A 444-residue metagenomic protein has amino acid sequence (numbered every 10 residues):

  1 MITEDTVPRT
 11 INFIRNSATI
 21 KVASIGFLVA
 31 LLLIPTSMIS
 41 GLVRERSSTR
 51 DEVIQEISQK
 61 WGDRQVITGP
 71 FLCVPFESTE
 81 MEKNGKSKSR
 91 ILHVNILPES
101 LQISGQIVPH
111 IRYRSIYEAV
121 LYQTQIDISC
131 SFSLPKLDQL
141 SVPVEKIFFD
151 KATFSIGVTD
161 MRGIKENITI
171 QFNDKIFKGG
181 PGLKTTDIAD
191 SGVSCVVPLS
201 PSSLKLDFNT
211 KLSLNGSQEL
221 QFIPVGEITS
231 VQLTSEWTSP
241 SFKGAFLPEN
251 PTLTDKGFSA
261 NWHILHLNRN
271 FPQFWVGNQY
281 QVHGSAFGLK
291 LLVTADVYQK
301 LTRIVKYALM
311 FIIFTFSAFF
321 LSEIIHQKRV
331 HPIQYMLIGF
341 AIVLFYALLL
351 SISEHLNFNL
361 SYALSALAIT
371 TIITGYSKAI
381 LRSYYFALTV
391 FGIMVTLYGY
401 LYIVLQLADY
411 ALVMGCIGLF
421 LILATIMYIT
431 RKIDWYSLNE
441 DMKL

Functional and structural regions predicted by a protein language model:
M1-I14, D441-L444: N-terminal Lys/Arg-rich, disordered targeting/topogenic segments
I11, E45, T49, V53 (+3 more regions): Juxtamembrane loop-helix boundary motifs flanking transmembrane segments in multi-pass membrane proteins
I14-G41, E45: Hydrophobic alpha-helical transmembrane signal-anchor segments
I39-R64: Alpha-helical transmembrane signal-anchor/signal-peptide segments
S48, E52, Q59, C73 (+1 more regions): Soluble non-transmembrane domains of integral membrane proteins
S58-K83: Short extracytoplasmic
G277, Q281-I312, H331-P332: Cytosolic-side membrane-insertion boundary helix
L309-L444: Generic detector of multi-pass transmembrane helix bundles and their immediately adjacent loops in polytopic membrane
